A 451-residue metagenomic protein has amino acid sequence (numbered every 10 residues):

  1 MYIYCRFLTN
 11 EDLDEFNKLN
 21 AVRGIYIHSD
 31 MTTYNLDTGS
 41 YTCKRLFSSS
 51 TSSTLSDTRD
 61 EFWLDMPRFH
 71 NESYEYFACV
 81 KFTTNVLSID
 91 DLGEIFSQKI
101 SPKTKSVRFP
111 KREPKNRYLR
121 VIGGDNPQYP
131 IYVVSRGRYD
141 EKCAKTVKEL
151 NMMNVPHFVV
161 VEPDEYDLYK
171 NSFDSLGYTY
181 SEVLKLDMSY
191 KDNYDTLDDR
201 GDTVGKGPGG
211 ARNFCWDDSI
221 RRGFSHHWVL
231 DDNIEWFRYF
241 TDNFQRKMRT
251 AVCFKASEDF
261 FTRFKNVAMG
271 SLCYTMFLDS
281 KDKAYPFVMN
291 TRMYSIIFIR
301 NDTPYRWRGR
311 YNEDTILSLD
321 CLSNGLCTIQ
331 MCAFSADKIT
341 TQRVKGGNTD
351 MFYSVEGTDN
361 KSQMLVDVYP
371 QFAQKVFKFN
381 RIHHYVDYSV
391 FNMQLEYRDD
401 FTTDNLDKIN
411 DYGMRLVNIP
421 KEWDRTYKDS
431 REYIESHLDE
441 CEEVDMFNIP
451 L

Functional and structural regions predicted by a protein language model:
M1-G124: Compositionally biased, non-globular sequence tracts
R6, C79, Q128-R136: Short, hydrophobic/glycine-enriched beta-strand segments
E15-V22, D91-Q98, K145-L150, L168-T179 (+1 more regions): Short, aromatic/basic amphipathic alpha-helical patches
G124-P130, R138-E141, G309, T315-L451: C-terminal catalytic/acceptor-binding lobe
P130-H157, V161, E165-F173: Short, well-formed alpha-helical segments that are part of the catalytic scaffolds of diverse glycosyltransferases
C143-T146, G209-G210, F244-D259, V355-N360: Well-ordered, non-membrane alpha-helical segments in soluble/globular domains
P163-W228, E235-R246: Active-site-proximal specificity loops/subdomain of glycosyltransferases
W236-S323: Conserved catalytic core of nucleotide-sugar-dependent glycosyltransferases
